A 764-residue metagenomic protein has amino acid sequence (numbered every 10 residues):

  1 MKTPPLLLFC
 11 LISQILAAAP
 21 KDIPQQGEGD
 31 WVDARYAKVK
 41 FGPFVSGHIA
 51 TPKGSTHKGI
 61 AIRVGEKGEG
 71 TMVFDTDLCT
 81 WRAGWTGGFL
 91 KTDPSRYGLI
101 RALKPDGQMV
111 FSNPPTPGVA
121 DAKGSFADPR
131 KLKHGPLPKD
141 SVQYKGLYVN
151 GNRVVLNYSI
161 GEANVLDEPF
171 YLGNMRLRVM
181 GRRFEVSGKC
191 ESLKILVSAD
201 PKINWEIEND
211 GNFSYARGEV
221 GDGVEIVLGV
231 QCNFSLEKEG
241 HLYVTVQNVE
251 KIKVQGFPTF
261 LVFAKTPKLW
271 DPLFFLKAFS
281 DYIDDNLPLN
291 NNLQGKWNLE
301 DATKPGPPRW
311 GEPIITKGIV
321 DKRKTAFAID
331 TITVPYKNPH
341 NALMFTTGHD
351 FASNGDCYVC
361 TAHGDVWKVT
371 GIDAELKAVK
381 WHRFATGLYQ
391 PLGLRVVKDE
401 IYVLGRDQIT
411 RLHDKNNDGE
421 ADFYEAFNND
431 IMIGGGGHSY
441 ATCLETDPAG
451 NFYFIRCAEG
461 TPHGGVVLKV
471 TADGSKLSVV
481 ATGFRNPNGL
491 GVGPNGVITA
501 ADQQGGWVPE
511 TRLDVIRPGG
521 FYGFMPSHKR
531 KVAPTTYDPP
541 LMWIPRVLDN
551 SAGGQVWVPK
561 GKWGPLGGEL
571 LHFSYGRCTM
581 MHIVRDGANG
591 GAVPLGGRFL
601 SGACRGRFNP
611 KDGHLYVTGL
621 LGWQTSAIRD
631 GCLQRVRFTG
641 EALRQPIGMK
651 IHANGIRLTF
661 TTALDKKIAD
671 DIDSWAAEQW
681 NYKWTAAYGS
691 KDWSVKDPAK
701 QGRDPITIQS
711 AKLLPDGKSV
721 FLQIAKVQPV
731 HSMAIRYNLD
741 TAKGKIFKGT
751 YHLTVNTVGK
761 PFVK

Functional and structural regions predicted by a protein language model:
A19-G181, K194-G221: Beta-strand-rich N-terminal accessory domains
A19-H57, P267-D330, P335, P761-K764: N-terminal pre-domain segments of enzymes
M180-R182, N654-L658, V720: Structural beta-strand segments of beta-rich domains
S192-T259, W684, D697-P698, T707-S710: Trp/Gly-enriched beta-strand surface patches
E219-P308: Extended acidic/polar, glycine-enriched regions that form or flank non-catalytic beta-rich accessory modules
N298, G640-Q645, D665, R736-K764: Acidic, Ser/Thr/Gly/Pro-rich low-complexity segments and short DxT(G/T)-type signature motifs
I314-G640: Beta-propeller blade termini and top-face loops
T661-S710, R736-A742, G749-H752: Short, surface-exposed alpha-helix to beta-strand junction/turn motifs within ectodomains of secreted and cell-envelope
